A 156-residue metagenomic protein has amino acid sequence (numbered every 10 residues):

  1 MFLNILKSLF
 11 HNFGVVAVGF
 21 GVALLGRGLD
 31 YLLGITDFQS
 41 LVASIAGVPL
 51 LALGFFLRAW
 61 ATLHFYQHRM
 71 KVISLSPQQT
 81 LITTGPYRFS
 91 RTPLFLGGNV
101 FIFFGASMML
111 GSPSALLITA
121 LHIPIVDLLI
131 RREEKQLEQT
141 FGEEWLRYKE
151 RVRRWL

Functional and structural regions predicted by a protein language model:
M1-T84, G97-L156: Membrane-anchoring alpha-helices and their flanking helix-loop junctions
F89-L96: Histidine-centered phosphotransfer motif of kinases
